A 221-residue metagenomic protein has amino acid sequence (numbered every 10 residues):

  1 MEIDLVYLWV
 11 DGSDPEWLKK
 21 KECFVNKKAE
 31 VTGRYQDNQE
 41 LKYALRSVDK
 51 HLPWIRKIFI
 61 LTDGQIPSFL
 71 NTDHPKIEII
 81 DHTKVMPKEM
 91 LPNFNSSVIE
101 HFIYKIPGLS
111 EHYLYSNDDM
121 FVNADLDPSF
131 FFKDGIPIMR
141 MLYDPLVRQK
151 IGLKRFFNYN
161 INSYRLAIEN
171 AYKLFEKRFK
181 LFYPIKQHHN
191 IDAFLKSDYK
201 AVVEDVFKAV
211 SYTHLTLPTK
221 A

Functional and structural regions predicted by a protein language model:
M1-K84: N-terminal anchoring/stem segment of glycosyltransferases
S13-W17, I66-N71, F121-D125, F130-K133 (+1 more regions): Short catalytic/ligand-binding loop motif for oxyanion handling, primarily in non-cytosolic enzymes, centered on
F69-K105: Active-site-proximal specificity loops/subdomain of glycosyltransferases
H112-F121: Short beta-strand-to-loop acidic/aromatic patch adjacent to the donor-nucleotide binding site
L126-I151: Conserved donor-nucleotide/metal-binding helix-loop-beta segment in metal-dependent transferases, i.e., the alpha-helix
V147-Y212: Long, charge-rich alpha-helical interaction segments
T213-A221: Conserved small/polar residues in nucleotide/adenosyl-binding loops
